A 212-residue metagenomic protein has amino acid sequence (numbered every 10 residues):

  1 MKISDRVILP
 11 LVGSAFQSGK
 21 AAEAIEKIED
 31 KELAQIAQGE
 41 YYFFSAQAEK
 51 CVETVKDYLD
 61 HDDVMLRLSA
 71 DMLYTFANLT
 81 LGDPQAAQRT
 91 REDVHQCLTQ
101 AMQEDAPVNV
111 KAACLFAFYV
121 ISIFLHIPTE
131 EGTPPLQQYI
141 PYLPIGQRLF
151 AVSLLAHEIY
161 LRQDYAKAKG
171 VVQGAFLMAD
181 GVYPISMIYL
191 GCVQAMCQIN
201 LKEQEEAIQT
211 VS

Functional and structural regions predicted by a protein language model:
M1-L33: Extended alpha-helical scaffolding segments used for macromolecular assembly and cargo binding
K2-D5, K31-L33, D63-L73, Q103-A117 (+2 more regions): Alpha-solenoid helical repeat architecture
S14, Y41, A77, I121-I123 (+2 more regions): Residue-level signature for tetratricopeptide repeat
S18, S45, L81, L125-H126 (+2 more regions): Structural motif corresponding to the intra-repeat A-B loop/turn of tetratricopeptide repeats
A24, C51, A87-T90, G132 (+2 more regions): Single-residue signature of alpha-solenoid repeat helices
K56-D60, H95-Q103, T133-Y142, Q173-D180 (+1 more regions): Amphipathic alpha-helical segments of tetratricopeptide repeats
Y74-A77, V152-I159, V171, L190-Q198 (+1 more regions): TPR/Sel1-like alpha-solenoid repeat signature
T80-P84, Y119, H126, Y183: Short coil/turn linking the two alpha-helices of tandem helical-hairpin repeats
